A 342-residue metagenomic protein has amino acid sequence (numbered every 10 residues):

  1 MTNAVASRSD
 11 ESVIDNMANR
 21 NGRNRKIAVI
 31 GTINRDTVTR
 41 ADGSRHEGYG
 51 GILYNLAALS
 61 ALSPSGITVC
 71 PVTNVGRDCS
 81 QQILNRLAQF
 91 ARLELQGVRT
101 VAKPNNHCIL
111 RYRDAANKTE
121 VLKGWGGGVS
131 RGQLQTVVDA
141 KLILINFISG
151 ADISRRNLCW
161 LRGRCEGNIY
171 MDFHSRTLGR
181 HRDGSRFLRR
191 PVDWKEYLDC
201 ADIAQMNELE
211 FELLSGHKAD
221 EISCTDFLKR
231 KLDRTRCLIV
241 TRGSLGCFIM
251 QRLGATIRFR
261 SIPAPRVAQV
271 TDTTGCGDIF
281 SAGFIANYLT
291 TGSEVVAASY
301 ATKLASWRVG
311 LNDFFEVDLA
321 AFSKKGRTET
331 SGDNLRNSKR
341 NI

Functional and structural regions predicted by a protein language model:
N3-R40: Positively charged, low-complexity intrinsically disordered leader regions
D10, K123-G128, D183-R189: Short gly/ser/thr-rich secondary-structure transition/capping motifs
M17-R25, R190, K195, K218-I342: Conserved phosphate-binding/catalytic region of the ribokinase-like
R23-I27, R35-H46, A61-F147, A151 (+2 more regions): Conserved N-terminal subdomain of the carbohydrate kinase-like
L53-I67, R230: A short, N-terminal amphipathic alpha-helix
L59, N207, G277: Short, conserved phosphate/pyrophosphate- and ester-handling motifs at nucleotide-, phospho-/glycolipid
V72-N74, D172, T241: Generic beta-sheet signal
F147-D226, L245-G246, R252: Conserved beta-alpha-beta core of the PfkB/ribokinase-like small-molecule kinase fold
